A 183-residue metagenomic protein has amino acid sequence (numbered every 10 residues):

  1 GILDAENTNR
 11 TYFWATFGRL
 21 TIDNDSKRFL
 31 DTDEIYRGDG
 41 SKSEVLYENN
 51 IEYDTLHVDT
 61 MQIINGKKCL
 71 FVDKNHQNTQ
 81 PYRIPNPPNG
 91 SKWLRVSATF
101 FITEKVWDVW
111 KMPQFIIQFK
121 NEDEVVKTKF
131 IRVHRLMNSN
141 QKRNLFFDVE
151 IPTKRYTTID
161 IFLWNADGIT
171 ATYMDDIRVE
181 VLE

Functional and structural regions predicted by a protein language model:
G1-E183: Extracellular and organelle-lumenal recognition/adhesion modules and their flexible linkers in secreted
